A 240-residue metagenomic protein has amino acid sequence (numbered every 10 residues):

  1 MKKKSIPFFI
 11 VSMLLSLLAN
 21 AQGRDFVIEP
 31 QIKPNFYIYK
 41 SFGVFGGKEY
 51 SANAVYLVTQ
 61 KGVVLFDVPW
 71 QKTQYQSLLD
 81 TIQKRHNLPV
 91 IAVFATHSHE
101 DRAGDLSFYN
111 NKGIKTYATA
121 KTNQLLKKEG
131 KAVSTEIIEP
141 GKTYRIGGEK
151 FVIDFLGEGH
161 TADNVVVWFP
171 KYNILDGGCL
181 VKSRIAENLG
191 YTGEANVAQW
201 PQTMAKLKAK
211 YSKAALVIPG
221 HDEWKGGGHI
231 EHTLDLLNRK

Functional and structural regions predicted by a protein language model:
M1-S5: Positively charged n-region of N-terminal signal peptides that target proteins for export
F8-L17: Bacterial N-terminal signal peptides
A19-G23: Boundary at the C-terminal end of the N-terminal hydrophobic targeting segment
R24-I32, K112, Y117-G157, T161-D163 (+2 more regions): Metallo-beta-lactamase
I32-L78, V166-C179: Conserved beta-strand hairpin/beta-sheet module of binuclear metal-dependent hydrolase folds, prominently
N35, L57, D67, I82 (+8 more regions): Divalent metal-coordination and catalytic microenvironments
Q60-G62, T73-Y117, S212-K213: Active-site metal-binding motif and surrounding structural segment of the metallo-beta-lactamase
G62-V63, W70-Q71, L156-G159, D163-H232: Metallo-beta-lactamase
